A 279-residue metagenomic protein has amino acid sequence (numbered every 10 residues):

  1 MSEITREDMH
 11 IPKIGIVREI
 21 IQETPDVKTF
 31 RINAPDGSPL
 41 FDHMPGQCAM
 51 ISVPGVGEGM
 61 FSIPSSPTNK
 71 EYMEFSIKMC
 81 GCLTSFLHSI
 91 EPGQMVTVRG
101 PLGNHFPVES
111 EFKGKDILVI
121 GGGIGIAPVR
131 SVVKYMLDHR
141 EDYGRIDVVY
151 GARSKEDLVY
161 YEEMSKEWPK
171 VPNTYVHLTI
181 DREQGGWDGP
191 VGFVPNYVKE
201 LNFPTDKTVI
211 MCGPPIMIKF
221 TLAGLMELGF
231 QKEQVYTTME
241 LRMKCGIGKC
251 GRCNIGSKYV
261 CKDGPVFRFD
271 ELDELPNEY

Functional and structural regions predicted by a protein language model:
S2-Q94, R153-S154: Ferredoxin-reductase
E3, C82-K244: FNR/FR-type flavoprotein reductase catalytic core
E19, S65, L178-I180, T237 (+1 more regions): Structural signal for conserved beta-strand scaffold positions within catalytic alpha/beta enzyme cores
I120, F267-Y279: Short microdomains enriched in Cys/His and/or Lys/Arg
I216, E240-P265: Local cysteine-cluster metal-coordination motifs and their immediate loop/turn environment, predominantly Fe-S cluster
